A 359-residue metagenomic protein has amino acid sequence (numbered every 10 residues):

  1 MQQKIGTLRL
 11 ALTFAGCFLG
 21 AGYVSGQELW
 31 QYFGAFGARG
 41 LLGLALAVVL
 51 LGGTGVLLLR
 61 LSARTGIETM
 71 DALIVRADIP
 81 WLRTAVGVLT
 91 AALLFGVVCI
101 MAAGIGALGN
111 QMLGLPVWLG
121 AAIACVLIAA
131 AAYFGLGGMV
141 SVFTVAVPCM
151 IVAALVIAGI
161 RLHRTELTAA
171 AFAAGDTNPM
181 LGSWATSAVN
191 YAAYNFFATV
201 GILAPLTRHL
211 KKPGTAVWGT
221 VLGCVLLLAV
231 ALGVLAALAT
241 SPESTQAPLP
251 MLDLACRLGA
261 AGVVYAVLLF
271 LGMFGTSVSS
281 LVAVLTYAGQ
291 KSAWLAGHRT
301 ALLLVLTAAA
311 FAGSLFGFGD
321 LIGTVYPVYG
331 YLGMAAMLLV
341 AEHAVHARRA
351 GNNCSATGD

Functional and structural regions predicted by a protein language model:
Q2-I5, A35-R39, T65-L93, Q111-V117 (+3 more regions): Transmembrane-helix boundary/entry motifs in multi-pass membrane transporters
Q3-L8, Y32-L59, A216-A229, P327-A336: Extracellular loop-to-transmembrane helix junctions
I5-V24, G43, A91-L94, V98 (+3 more regions): Hydrophobic, membrane-embedded alpha-helices of multi-pass small-molecule transporters
A21, F95, I128, C149-D176 (+1 more regions): Hydrophobic alpha-helical segments and their helix-loop junctions in multi-pass secondary transporters
L46-D71, G233-A237, S241: Juxtamembrane transmembrane-helix boundary signature
D71-A77, M101-A121, R208-L228, S280-L304: Helix-loop-helix connectors at the membrane interface of multi-pass transporters/channels
G104-G109, P116-I123, A131-L162, I322-V340: Membrane-interface loop-to-helix entry segments
T177, L238-A260: Membrane-interface interhelical connector segments
